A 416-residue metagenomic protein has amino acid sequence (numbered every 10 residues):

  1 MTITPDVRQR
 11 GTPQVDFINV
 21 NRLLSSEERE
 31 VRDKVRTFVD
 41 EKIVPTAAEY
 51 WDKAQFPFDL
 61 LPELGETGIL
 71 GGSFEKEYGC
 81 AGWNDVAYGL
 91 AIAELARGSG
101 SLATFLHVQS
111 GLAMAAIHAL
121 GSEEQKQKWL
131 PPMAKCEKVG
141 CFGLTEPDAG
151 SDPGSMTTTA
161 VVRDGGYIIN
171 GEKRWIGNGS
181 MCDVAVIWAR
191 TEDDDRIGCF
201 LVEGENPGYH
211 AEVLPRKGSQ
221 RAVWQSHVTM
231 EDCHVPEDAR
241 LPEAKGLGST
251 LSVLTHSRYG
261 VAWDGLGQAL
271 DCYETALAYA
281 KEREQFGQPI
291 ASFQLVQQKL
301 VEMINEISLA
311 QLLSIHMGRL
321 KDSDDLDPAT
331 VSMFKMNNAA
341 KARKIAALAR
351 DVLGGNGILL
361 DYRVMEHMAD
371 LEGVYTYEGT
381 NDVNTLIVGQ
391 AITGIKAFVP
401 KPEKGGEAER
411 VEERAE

Functional and structural regions predicted by a protein language model:
M1-R97, V108, L120-Q125, P132 (+5 more regions): Alpha-helical interface subdomain recognition
G68, I92-A96, A189, V202-P207 (+1 more regions): Short Ser/Thr-interspersed hydrophobic loop/turn segments at strand-loop and sheet-helix junctions that line or gate
W83-N84, D152-G154, N178-C182, R221-V223 (+1 more regions): Short glycine/proline-enriched turns and hinge-like loops at secondary-structure junctions
L106, D148-S151, W175-N178, R190-T191 (+1 more regions): Short Gly/Pro-enriched turn/cap motifs at secondary-structure boundaries
C136-L144: A short, Trp-centered hydrophobic/proline-enriched beta-strand micro-motif
S155, E205-E237: Flexible, small-/acidic-enriched active-site or ligand-binding loops
G165-G166, N170-E212: A short core secondary-structure module
E231-S249: Long, acidic (Asp/Glu-rich), low-complexity accessory segments flanking structured domains
